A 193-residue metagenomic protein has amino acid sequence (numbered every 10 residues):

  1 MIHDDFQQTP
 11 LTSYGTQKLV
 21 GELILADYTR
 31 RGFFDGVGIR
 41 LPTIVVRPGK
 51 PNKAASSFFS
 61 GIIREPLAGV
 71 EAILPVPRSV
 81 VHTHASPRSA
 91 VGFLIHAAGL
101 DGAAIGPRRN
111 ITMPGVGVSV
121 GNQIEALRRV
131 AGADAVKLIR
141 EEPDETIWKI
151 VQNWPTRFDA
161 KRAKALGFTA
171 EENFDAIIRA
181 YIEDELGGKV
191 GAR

Functional and structural regions predicted by a protein language model:
M1-G38: Catalytic helix-loop patch of NAD(P)-dependent Rossmann-fold dehydrogenases
F6, L11-L19, N52-S60, T83-H84: Short-chain dehydrogenase/reductase
V20, I24, Y28, F58 (+2 more regions): Hydrophobic alpha-helix immediately C-terminal to the catalytic Tyr-X-X-X-Lys motif of short-chain
A26-V81, P87: NAD(P)-dependent short-chain dehydrogenase/reductase
G49-A55, S79-G92, P107-L127, A180: Substrate-binding strand-loop-helix patch in Rossmann-like NAD(P)-dependent oxidoreductase/epimerase domains
R64, R88-G99, D175, R179: Amphipathic alpha-helical segments that line or abut small-molecule/effector binding pockets and mediate allosteric
P66, F93, A97-V151, G188-A192: Mid/C-terminal beta-alpha module of Rossmann-like enzyme folds, strongest in SDR-family dehydrogenases/epimerases
E141, P155-A165, E172-R193: Amphipathic terminal alpha-helices
